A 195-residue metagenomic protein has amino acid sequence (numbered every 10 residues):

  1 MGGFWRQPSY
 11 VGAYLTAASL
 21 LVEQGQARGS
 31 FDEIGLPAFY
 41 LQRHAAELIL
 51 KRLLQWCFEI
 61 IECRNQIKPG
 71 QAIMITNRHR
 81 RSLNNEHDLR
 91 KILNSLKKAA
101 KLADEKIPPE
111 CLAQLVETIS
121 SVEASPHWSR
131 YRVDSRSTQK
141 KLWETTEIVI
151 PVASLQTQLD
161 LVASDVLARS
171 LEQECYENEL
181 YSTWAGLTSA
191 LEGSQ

Functional and structural regions predicted by a protein language model:
M1-R6, L15, E62-S194: Long, charged low-complexity segments
M1-Y40, R52-F58, W184-T188, S194-Q195: Charged alpha-helical initiation segments
A45: GIY-YIG nuclease signature motif recognition
